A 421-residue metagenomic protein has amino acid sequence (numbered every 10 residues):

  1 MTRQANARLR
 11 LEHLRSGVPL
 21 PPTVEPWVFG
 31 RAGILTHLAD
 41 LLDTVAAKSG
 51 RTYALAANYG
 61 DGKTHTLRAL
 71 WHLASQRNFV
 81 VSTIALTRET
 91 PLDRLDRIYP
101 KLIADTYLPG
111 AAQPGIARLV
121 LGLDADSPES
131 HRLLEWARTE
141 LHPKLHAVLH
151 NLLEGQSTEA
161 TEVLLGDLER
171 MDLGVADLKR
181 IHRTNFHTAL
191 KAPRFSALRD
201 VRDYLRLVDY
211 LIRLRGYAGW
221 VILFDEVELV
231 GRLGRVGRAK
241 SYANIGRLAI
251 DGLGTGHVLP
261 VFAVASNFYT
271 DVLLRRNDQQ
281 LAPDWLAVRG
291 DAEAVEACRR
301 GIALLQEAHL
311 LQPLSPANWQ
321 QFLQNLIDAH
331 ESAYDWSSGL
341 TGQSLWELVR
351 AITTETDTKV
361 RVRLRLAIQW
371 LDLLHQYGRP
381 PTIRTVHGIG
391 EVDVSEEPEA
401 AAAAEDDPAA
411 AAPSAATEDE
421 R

Functional and structural regions predicted by a protein language model:
M1-R51, P380-R421: A short, basic N-terminal segment
T2-N6, L178-T341: The catalytic "switch" region of P-loop NTPases
A7, L108-L145: Electropositive, surface-exposed helix/loop patches at the edges of structured domains that serve as adaptable
K48-A69: Walker A/P-loop nucleotide-binding motif
L73-P91, E307: Conserved catalytic segments around the Walker B and adjacent sensor/switch elements of P-loop NTPase domains
D93-P114: Conserved NTP-binding/hydrolysis module of P-loop NTPases
S130-R202, G231-R232: Conserved P-loop NTPase mechanochemical-coupling segment
T158-I181, A297-R421: C-terminal alpha-helical "lid" subdomain
